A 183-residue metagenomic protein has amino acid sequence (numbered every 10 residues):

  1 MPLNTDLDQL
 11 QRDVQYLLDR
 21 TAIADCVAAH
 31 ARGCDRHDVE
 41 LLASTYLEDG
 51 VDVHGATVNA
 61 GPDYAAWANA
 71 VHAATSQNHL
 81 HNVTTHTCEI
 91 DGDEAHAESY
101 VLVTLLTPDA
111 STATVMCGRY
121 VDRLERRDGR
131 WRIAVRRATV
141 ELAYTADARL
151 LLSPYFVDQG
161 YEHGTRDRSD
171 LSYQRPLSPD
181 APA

Functional and structural regions predicted by a protein language model:
M1-R32, R36, E40, S44: Short, low-complexity N-terminal intrinsically disordered segments enriched in polar/charged residues
P2, H96, R119-F156: Short beta-strand edge/turn micro-motifs at domain boundaries
V39-L106: A solvent-exposed, acidic/Ser-Thr-rich amphipathic alpha-helical stretch
H81-T84, M116-Y120: Short beta-strand or tight-loop elements that sit immediately N-terminal to catalytic metal-binding acidic residues
T112-A113: Replace "Gram-negative outer membrane beta-barrel proteins" with "bacterial and organellar outer membrane beta-barrel
A146-A183: Acidic/histidine-enriched, glycine/proline-rich intrinsically disordered or flexible terminal extensions
